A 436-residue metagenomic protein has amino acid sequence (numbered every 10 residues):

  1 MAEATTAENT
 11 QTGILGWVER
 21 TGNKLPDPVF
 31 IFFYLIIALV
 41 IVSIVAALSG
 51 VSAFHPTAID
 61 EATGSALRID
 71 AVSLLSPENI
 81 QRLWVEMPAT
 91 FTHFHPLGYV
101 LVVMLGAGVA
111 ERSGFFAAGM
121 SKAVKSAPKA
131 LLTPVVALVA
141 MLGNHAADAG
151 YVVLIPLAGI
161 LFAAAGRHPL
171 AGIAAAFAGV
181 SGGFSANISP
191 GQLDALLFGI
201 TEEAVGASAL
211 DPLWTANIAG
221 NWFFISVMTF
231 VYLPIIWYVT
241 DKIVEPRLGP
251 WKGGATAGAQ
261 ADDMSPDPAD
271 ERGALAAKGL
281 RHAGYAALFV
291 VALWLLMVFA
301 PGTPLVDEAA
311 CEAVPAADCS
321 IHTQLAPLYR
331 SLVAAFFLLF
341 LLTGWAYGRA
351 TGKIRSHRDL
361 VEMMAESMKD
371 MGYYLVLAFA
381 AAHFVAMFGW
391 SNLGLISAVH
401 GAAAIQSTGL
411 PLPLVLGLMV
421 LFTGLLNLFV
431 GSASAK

Functional and structural regions predicted by a protein language model:
M1-K24, A53-L75, E245-G279, A309-A317: Intrinsically disordered, low-complexity non-transmembrane regions of multi-pass membrane transporters
Q11, S113-G119, P234-P268, L295-E312 (+1 more regions): Juxtamembrane interface elements at the cytosolic ends of transmembrane helices in multi-pass membrane proteins
G13, S52-P96, A207-N217, A300-L328: Interfacial loop/helix-cap signal at membrane boundaries in integral membrane proteins
E19, N23, D27, I155 (+2 more regions): Membrane-core helix-loop-helix motifs of multi-pass transport proteins
P28-F33, I37, I41, A62-A117 (+2 more regions): Core transmembrane alpha-helical segments of multi-pass membrane transporters/permeases
F32-L48, V100-G108, V139-M141, G179-G183 (+5 more regions): Hydrophobic core segments of alpha-helical transmembrane domains in multi-pass membrane transport and ion-translocation
A89-L97, V124-V135, P169-A171, A326-A334 (+2 more regions): Membrane-interfacial loop-to-helix junctions in multi-pass transporters
V100-V102, P128-G159, A164, L375-F384 (+2 more regions): Hydrophobic alpha-helical transmembrane segments of multi-pass integral membrane proteins, predominantly secondary
